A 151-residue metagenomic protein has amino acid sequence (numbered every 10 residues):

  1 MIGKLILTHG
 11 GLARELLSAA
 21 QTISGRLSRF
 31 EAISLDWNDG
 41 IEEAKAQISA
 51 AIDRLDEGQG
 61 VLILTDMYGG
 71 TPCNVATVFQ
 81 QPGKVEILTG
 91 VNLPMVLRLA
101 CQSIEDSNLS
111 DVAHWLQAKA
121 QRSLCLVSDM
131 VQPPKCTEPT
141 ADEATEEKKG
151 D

Functional and structural regions predicted by a protein language model:
M1-L62, Y68-D151: N-terminal loops that bind phosphate or other acidic moieties and the adjacent beta-alpha structural core
